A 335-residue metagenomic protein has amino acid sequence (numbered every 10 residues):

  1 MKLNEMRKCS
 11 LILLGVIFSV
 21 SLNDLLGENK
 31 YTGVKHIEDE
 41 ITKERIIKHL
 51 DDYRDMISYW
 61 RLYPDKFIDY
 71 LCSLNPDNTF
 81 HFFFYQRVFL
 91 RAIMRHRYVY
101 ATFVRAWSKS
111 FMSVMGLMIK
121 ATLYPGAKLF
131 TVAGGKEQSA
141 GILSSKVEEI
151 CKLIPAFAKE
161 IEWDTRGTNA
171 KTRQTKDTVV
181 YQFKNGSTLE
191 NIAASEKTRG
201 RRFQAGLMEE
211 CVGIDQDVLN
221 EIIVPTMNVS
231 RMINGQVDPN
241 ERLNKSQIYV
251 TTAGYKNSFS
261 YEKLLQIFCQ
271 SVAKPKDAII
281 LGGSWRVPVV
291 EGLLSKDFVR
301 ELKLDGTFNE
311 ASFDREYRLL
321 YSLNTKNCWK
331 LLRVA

Functional and structural regions predicted by a protein language model:
K2-A335: Phosphate/NTP-binding elements of NTP-utilizing enzymes
